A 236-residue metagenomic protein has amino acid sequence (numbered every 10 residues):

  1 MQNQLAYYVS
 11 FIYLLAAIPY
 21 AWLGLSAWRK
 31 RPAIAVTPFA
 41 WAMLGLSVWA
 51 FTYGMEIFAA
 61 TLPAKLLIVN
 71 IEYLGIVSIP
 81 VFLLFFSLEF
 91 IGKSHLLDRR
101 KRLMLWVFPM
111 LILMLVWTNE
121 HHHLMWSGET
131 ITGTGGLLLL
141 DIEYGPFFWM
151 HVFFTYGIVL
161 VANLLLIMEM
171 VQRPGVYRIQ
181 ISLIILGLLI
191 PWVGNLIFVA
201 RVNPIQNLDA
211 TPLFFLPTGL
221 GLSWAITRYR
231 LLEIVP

Functional and structural regions predicted by a protein language model:
N3-Y20, R31-G128, T132, Y144-L160 (+2 more regions): Individual alpha-helical transmembrane segments in multi-pass integral membrane proteins
A6-S10, A40, Y53-G54, V152 (+1 more regions): Interfacial "cap-and-anchor" motif at the non-cytosolic start of specific transmembrane alpha-helices
I18-S26, F82-E89, T155-G175, L222-Y229: Alpha-helical transmembrane segments in multipass membrane proteins, preferentially the mid-helix core
S26-P38, F90-K101, I167-Q180, E233-V235: Membrane-interface helix-boundary motifs at transmembrane edges
S26-W28, L113-T118, I197-N203: Hydrophobic alpha-helical transmembrane segments
G133-L137: Membrane-interface interhelical connector segments
L138-I142: Membrane-embedded catalytic scaffold of the fatty acid hydroxylase/desaturase
